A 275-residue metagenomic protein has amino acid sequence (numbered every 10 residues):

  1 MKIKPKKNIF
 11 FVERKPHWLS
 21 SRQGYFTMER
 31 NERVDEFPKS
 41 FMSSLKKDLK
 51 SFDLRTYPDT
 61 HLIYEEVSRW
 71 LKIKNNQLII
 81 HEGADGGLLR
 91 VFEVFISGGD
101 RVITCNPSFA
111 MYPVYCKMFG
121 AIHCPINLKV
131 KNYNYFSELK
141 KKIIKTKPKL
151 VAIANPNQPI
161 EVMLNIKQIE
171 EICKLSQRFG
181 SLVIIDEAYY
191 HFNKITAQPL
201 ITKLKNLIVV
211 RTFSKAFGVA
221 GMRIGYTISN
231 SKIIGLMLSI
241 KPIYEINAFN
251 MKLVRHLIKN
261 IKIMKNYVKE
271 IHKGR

Functional and structural regions predicted by a protein language model:
K2-G83, R90: N-terminal small-domain helix-loop-helix segment of the aminotransferase-like
N31-V34, A84-D85, F109, N155-I160 (+2 more regions): Short glycine-rich anion-binding loops that position phosphate/pyrophosphate groups of nucleotides and phosphorylated
K74-L78, G99-R101, E187, K205-N206: Short acidic capping loops at alpha-helix termini that bridge into adjacent secondary structure
V94-I153: PLP-dependent aminotransferase-like
T104, P125, I185, V209-R211 (+1 more regions): Hydrophobic residues in well-ordered beta-strands that form the structural core
K131-T146, P159-V219: Active-site pre-lysine segment of PLP-dependent enzymes
N206-R275: PLP-dependent aminotransferase class I/II
